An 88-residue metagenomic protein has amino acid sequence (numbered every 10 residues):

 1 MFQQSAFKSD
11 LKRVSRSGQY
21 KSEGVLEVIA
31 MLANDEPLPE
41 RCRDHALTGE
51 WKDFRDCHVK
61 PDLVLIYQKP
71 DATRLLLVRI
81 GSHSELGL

Functional and structural regions predicted by a protein language model:
M1-P61, P70-L76, E85-L88: Basic, Lys/Arg-enriched alpha-helical interface segments
V64: Broad gene-expression machinery/nucleic-acid interaction feature
Y67: Acidic, metal-associated active-site segment
S82: Active-site glycine-centered loops adjacent to acidic/histidine catalytic or metal-binding residues that shape
